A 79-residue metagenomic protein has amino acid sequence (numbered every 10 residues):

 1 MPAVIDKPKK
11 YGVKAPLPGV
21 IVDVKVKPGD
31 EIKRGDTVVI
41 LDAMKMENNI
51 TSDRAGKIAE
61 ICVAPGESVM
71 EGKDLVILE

Functional and structural regions predicted by a protein language model:
M1-A3: Flexible, non-catalytic peripheral segments of proteins
I5-E79: Structured functional modules or segments
